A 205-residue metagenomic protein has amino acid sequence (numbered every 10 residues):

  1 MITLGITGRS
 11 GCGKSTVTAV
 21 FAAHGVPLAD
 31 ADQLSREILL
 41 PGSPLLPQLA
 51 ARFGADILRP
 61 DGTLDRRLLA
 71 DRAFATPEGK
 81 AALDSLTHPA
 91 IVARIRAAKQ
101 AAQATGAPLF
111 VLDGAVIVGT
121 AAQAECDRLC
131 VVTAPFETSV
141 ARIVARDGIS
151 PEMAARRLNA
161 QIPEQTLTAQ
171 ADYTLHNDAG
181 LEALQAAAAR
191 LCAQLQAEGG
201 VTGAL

Functional and structural regions predicted by a protein language model:
I6: Hydrophobic anchor at the beta1->P-loop junction of P-loop NTPases
R9, F21: P-loop (Walker A) phosphate-binding loop of NTP-binding proteins
C12: ATP-binding Walker
S15: Walker A/P-loop
Q33-P108: ATP-dependent small-molecule kinase phosphotransfer cores that center on conserved nucleotide phosphate-binding segments
R94-I95, A102, A124-E125, A145 (+2 more regions): Small-molecule kinase domains that catalyze NTP-dependent phosphoryl transfer to phosphate-bearing small molecules
R96-T105, L109-A145: ATP-dependent NMP and nucleoside kinases share a basic, alpha-helical "lid"
